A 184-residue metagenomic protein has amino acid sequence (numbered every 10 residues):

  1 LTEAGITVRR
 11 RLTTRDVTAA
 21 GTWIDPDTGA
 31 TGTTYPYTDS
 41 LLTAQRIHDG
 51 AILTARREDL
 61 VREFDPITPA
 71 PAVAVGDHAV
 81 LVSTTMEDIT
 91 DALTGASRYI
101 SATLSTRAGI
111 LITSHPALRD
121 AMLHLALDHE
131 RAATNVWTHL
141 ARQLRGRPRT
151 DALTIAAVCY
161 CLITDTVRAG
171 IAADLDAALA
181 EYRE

Functional and structural regions predicted by a protein language model:
L1-E184: Charged, compositionally biased boundary regions
